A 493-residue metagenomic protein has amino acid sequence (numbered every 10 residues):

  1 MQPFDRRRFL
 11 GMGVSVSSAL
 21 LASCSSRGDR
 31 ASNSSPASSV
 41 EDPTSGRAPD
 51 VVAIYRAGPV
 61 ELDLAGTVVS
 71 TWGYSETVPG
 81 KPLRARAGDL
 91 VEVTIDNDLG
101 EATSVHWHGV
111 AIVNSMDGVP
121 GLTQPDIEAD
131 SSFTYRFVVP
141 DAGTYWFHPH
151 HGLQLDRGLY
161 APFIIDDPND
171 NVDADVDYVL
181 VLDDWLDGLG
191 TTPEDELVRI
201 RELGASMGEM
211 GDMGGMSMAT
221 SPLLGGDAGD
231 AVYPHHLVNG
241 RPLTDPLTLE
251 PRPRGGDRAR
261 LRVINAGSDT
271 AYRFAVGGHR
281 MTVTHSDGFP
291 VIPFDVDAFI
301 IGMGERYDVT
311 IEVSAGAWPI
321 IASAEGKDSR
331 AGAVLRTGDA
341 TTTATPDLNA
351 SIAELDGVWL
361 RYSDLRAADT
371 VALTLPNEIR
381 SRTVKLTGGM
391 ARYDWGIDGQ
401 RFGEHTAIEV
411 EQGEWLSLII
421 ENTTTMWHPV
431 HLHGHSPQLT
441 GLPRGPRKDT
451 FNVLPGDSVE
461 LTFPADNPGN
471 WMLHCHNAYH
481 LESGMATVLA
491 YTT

Functional and structural regions predicted by a protein language model:
M1-V16: N-terminal secretory signal peptides and thylakoid transit peptides that target proteins across membranes
R6-R7, S70, R262, V384: Short, cationic motifs built from Arg/Lys/His that form the positively charged side of catalytic pockets
G11-M12, L20, S25-I54, L159-G204 (+4 more regions): Extended terminal and domain-junction accessory segments
P49-D170, T270-F299, P319-R330, R382-V410 (+2 more regions): Histidine- and aromatic-enriched segments that form or immediately flank copper-ligand environments
V179-G255, I264: Acidic-aromatic/histidine active-site loop/patch
P253-R254, I264, F274-A275, G302 (+1 more regions): Low-complexity, polar/charged sequence tracts that form flexible coils or short amphipathic helices and often embed
L261-V263, I420: Short, well-ordered beta-strand segments enriched in hydrophobic/aromatic residues
